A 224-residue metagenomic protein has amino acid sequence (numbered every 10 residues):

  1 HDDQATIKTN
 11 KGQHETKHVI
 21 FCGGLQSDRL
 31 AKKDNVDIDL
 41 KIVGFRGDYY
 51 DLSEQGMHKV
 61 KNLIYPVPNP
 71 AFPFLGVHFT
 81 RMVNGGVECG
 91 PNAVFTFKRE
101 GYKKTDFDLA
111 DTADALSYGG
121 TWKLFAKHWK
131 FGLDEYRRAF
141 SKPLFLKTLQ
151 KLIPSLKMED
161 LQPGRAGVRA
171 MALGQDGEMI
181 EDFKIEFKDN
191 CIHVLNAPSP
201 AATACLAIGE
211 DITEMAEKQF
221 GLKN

Functional and structural regions predicted by a protein language model:
H1-D108: Flavin-dependent oxidoreductases
K104, A110, A115-K223: C-terminal catalytic lobe of FAD-dependent flavoproteins
